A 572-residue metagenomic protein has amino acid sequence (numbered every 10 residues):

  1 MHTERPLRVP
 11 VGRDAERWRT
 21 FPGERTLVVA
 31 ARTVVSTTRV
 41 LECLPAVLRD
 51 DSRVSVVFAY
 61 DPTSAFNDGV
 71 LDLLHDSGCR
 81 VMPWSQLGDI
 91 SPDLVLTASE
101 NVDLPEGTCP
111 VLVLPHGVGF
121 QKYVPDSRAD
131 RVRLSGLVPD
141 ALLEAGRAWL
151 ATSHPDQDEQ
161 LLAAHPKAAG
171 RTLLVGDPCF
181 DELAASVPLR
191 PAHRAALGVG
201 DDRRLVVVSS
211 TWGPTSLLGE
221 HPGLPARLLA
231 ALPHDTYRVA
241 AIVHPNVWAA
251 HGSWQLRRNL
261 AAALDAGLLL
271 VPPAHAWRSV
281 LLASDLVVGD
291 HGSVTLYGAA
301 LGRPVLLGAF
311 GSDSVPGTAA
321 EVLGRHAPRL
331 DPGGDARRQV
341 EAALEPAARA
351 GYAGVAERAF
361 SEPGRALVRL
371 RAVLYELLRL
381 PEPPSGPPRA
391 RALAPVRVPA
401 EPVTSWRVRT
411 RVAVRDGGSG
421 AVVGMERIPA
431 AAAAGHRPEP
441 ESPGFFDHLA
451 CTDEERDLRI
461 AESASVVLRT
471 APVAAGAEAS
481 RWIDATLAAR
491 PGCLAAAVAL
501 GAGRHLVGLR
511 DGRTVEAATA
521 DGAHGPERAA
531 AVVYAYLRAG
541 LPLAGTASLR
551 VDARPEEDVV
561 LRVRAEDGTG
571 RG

Functional and structural regions predicted by a protein language model:
M1-P83, E439-L509, T514-S548, T569-R571: N-terminal pre-catalytic "stem/leader" segment of glycosyltransferase-like enzymes
V28-E182: Active-site and donor-binding regions of nucleotide-sugar-utilizing enzymes
T38-C43, C179-R257, E362-V368: Conserved catalytic-core segment of nucleotide-activated headgroup transferases in glycan assembly
W84-Q86, S253-V287: Donor nucleotide-activated moiety binding/catalytic core segment of transferases that use nucleotide-activated donors
L94-N101, A185-A195, D285-G289, L344-P346: Short, surface-exposed amphipathic charged segments that create phosphate/polyanion-binding patches used for binding
E106-P115, P272-G317: A donor-sugar binding/catalytic signature common to diverse glycosyltransferases and related nucleotide-sugar
S293-R358: Catalytic binding pocket for nucleotide-activated donors in carbohydrate/polymer assembly enzymes
A350-F360, G364-A518: Long, charge-rich C-terminal accessory regions
